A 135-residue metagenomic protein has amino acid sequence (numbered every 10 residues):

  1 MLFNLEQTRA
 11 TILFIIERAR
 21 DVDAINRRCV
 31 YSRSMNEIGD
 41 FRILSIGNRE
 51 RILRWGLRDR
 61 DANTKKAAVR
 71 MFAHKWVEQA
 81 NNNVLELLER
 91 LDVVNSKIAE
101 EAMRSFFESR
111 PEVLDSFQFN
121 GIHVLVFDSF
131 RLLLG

Functional and structural regions predicted by a protein language model:
M1-E17, D23, R28-C29, R33-R42: Alpha-solenoid helical repeat scaffolds
R18-A19, L57: Conserved catalytic-core segments centered on acid/base and nucleophilic motifs
D40-G135: Long internal repeat-built scaffold domains in very large eukaryotic proteins
